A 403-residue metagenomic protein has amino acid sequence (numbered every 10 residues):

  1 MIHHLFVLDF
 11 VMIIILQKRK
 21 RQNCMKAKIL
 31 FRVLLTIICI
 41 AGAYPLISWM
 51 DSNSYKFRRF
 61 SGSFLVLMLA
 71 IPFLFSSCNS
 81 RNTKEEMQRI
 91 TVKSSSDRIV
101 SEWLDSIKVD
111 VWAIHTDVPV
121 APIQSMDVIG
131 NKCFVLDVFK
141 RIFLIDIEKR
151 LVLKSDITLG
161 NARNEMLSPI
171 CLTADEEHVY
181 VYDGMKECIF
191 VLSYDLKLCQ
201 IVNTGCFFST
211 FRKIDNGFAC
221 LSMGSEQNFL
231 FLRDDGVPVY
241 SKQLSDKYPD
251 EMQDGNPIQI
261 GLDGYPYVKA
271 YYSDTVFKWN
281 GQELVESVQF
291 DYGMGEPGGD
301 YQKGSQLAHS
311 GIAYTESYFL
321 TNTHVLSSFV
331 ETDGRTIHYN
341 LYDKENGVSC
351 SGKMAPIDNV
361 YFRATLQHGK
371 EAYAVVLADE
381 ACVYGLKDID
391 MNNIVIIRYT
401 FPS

Functional and structural regions predicted by a protein language model:
F75-S77: C-terminal motif of bacterial Sec signal peptides marking the signal peptidase cleavage site
S94-V120: A short helix->beta-strand "capping" segment at the edge of beta-propeller domains
V111-F139: Beta-strand-rich domains and repeat architectures in extracellular enzymes and scaffolds, especially beta-propellers
V118-V120, I157-N164, N203-S209, L244-D250 (+2 more regions): Short coil/turn segments at the loop-to-beta-strand junctions that recur within blades of beta-propeller repeat folds
P122-S125, M166-C171, C206-K213, D250-I258 (+2 more regions): Repeated scaffold domains used in trafficking and secretory/extracellular systems, primarily beta-propellers
K132-D137, E177-D183, N216-M223, G261-A270 (+2 more regions): Short beta-strand elements that form the blades of beta-propeller/WD-repeat-like and other beta-sheet-rich scaffold
L151-E176: Blade-loop segments of beta-propeller domains
Q289-A308, E345-G369: Conserved blade-ending motifs and adjacent loop-strand segments that build the rim/top face of beta-propeller domains
